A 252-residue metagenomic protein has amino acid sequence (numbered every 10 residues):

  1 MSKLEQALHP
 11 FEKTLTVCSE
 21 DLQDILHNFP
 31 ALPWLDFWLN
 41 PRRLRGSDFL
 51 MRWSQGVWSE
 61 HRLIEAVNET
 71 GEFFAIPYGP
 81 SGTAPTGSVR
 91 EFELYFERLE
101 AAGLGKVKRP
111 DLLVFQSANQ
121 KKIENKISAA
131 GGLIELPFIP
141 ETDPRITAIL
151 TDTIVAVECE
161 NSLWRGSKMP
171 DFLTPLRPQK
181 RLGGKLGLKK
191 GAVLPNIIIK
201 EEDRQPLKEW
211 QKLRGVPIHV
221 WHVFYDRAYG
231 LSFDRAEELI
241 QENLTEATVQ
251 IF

Functional and structural regions predicted by a protein language model:
M1-K108: Interdomain/boundary linker segments immediately adjacent to catalytic/signaling cores
V67, P110-K190: Conserved catalytic cores of phosphodiester-cleaving nucleases, focusing on short active-site segments
A75-Y78, A156-E158, I218-V223: A structural signal for short, well-ordered beta-strand segments and their strand-loop junctions that often border
T86-F92, R98, P178-K180, G184-A192 (+1 more regions): Surface-exposed intrinsically disordered loops and tails
S88, E124-N125, S167-P170, G230-A236: A short acidic (Asp/Glu
E97-G103, T142-T147, L207-Q211: Catalytic micro-motifs at enzyme active sites that drive phosphoryl/nucleotidyl and oxygen chemistry
L104, Q241-F252: Acidic, His- and aromatic-enriched active-site or binding-groove loops in soluble protein domains that engage sugars
R181-L244: Nucleic-acid nuclease catalytic cores
